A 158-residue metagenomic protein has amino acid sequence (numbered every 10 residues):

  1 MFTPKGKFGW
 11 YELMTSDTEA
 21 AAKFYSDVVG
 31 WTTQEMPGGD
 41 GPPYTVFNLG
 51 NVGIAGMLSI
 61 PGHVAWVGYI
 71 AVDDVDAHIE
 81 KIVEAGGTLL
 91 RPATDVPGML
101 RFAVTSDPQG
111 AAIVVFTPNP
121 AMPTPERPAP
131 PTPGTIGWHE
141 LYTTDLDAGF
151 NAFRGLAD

Functional and structural regions predicted by a protein language model:
M1-P4, I79, V83, G87-L141: Vicinal oxygen chelate
F2-V52, E84, P92-L100, V104 (+1 more regions): Core segments of cupin and vicinal oxygen chelate
F8-L13, W31, I54-M57, V64-V72 (+2 more regions): Short, structured motif recognition centered on aromatic/hydrophobic residues
A21, W31-T33, G53-A55, V64 (+3 more regions): Short loop/beta submotifs within extracellular cysteine-rich repeat domains
P37, M57-L58, A93, F116: Short hydrophobic alpha-helix segments
P43, G56-A85, L90-P92: Extended, compositionally biased flexible segments
